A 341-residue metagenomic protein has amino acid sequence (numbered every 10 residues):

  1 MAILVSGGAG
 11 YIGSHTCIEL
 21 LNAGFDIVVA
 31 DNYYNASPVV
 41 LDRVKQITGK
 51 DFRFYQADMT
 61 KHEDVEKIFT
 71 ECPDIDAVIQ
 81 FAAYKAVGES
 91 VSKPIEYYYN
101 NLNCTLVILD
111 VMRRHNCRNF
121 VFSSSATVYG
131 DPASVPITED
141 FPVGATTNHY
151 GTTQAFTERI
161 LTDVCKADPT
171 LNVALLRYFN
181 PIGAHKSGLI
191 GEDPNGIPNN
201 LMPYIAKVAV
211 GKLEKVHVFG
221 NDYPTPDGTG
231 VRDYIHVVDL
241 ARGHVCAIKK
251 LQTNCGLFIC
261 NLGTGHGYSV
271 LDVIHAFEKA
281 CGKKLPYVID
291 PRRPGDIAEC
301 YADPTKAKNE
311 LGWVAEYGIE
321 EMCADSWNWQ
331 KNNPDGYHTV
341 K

Functional and structural regions predicted by a protein language model:
M1-A184: N-terminal Rossmann-like NAD(P)+-binding domain of SDR-like oxidoreductases, especially those catalyzing
I3-A9, A126, T147, F179 (+6 more regions): Short glycine- and Lys/Arg-enriched binding-loop motifs that mark or flank ligand-binding interfaces
G7, D31, Y55, Q80 (+9 more regions): Short, flexible active-site loop motifs that bind/organize anionic cofactors or intermediates
P38, T170, F179-N200, G211-R232: Short, flexible, glycine-rich and Lys/Arg-enriched loop motifs at helix boundaries that contact anionic partners
R43, K93, G130-D131, E139 (+9 more regions): Generic structural "secondary-structure junction" signal
P73, N116, C165, P169 (+4 more regions): Secondary-structure transition/hinge residues
Y98, T147-A155, G191-N199, P203 (+1 more regions): Short-chain dehydrogenase/reductase
L201-K341: C-terminal substrate-binding subdomain of Rossmann-fold SDR/epimerase-dehydratase oxidoreductases
